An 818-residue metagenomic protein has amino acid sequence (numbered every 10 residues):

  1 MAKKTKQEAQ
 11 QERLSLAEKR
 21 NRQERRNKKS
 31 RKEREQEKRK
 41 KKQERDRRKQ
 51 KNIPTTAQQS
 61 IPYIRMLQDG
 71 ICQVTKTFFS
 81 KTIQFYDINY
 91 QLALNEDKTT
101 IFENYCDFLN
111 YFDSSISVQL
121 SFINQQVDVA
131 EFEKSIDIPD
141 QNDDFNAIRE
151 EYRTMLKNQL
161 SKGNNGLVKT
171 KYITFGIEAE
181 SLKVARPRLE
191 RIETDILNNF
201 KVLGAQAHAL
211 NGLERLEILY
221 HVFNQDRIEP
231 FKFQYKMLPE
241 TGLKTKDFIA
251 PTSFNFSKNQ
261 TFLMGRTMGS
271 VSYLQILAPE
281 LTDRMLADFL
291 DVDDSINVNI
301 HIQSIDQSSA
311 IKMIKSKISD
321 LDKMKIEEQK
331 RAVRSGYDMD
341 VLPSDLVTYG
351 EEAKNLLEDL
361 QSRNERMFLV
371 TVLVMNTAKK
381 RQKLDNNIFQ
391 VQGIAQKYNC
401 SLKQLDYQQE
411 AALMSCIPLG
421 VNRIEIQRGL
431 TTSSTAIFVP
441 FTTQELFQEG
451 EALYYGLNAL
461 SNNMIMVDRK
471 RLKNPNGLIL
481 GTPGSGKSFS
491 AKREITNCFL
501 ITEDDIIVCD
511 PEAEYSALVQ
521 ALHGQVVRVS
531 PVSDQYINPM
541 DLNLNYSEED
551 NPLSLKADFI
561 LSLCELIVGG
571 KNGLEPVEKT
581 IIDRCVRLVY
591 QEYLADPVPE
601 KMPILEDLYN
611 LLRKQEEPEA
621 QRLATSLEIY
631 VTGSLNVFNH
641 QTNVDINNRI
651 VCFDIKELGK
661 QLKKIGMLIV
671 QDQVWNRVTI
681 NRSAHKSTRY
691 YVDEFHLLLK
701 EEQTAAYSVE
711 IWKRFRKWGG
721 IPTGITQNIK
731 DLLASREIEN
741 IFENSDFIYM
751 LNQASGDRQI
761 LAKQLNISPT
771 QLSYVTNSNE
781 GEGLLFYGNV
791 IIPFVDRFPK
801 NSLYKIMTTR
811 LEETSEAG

Functional and structural regions predicted by a protein language model:
A2-F441: Extended, folded cores of ATP/NTP-driven motor/assembly subunits in large transport and secretion machines
I88, N95-S114, S121-Q125, I305 (+9 more regions): P-loop NTPase motor domains
I479: Hydrophobic anchor at the beta1->P-loop junction of P-loop NTPases
K487: Conserved lysine of the Walker
S490: Hydrophobic positions on the alpha1 helix immediately C-terminal to the Walker A/P-loop
N497-I507: Post-Walker A helix-loop "phosphate-sensing" segment adjacent to the P-loop in P-loop NTPases
H523-V527, E737-M750: A short helix-turn-beta junction within AAA+ P-loop NTPase domains corresponding to the substrate/partner-engaging
L765-A817: Conserved P-loop NTPase
